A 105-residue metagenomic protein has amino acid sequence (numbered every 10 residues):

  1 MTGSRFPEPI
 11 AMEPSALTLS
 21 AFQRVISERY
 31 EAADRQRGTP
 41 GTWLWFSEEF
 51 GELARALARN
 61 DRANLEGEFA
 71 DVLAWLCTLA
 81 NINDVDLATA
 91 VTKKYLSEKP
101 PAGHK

Functional and structural regions predicted by a protein language model:
T2-F69, L73-K105: Flexible "arm" and connector segments at domain edges
